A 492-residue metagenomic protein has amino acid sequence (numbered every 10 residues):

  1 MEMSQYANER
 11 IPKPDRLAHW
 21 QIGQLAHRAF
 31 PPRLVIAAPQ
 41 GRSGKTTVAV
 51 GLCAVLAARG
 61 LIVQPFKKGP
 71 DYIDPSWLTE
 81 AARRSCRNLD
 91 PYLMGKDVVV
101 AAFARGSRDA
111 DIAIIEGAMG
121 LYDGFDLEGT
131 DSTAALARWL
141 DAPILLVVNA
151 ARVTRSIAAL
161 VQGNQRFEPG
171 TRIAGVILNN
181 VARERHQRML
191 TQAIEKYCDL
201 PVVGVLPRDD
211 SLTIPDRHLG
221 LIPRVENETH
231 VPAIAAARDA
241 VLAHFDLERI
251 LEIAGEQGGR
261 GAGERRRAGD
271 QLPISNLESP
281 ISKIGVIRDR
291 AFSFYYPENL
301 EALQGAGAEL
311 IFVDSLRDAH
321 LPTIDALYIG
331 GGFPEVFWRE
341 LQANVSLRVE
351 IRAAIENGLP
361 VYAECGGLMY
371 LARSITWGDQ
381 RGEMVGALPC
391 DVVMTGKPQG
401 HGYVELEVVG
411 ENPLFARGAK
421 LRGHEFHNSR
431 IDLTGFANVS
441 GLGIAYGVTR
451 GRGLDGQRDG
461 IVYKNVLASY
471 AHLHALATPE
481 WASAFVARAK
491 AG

Functional and structural regions predicted by a protein language model:
M1-A29, Q257-I281, N438: Intrinsic disorder/low-complexity segments
H27-L140, V148-G175, R183-R188: ATP-dependent carboxylate-amine ligase catalytic core
K67-K68, V202-D210, E309-L316: Beta-strand->loop->alpha-helix junctions that form or flank phosphate-binding loops in nucleotide-handling enzymes
T154-G258: Internal gly/pro-rich beta-alpha loop/helix module that stabilizes soluble enzyme cofactors or their anionic handles
R224-G258, P273, R288-F292, R458-G492: Acyltransferase
K283-V345, V349-E356: Phosphate-binding active sites in nucleotide-utilizing proteins
F292-A302, E309, M394, H401-G492: C-terminal and late-domain segments of enzyme folds
P334-P413: Cysteine-nucleophile active-site neighborhood
